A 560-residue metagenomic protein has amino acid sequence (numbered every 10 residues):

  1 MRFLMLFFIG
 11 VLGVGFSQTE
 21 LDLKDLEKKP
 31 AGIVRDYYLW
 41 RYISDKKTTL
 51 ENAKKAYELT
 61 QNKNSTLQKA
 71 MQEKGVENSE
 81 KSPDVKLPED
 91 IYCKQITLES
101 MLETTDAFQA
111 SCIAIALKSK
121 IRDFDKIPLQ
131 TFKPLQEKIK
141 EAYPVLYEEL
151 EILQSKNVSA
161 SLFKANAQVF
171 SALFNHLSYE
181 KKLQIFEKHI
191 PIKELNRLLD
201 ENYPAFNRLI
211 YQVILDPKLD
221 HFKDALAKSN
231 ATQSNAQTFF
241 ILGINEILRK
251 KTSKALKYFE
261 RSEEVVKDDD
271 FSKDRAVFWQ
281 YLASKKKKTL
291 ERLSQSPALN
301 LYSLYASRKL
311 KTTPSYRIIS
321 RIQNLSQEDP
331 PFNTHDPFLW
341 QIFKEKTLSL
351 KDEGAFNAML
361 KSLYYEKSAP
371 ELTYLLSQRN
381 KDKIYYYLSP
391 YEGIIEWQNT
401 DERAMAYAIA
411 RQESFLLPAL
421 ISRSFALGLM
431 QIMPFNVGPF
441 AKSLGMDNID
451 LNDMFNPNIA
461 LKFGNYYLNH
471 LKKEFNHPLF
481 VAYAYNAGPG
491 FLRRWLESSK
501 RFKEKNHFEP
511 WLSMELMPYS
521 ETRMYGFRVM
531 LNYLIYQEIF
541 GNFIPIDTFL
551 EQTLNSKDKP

Functional and structural regions predicted by a protein language model:
T19-E20, K29-Y37, D45-N52, L59-C112 (+12 more regions): Generic helix N-cap/helix-start motif at coil->alpha-helix transitions
V213-I214, E246, S284: Residue at a conserved register position within TPR or TPR-like alpha-solenoid repeats
E260-V265, Q295-A298: Amphipathic alpha-helical segments of tetratricopeptide repeats
F356-L416, N465: Export/targeting segments at the very N-terminus of extracytoplasmic proteins
M405-A406, R423-D447, I459-L468, G490-F491 (+2 more regions): Substrate-binding/active-site groove segments that recognize and process beta-1,4-linked N-acetyl-hexosamine
Y483-N542: Catalytic and substrate-binding regions of cell-wall glycan-acting enzymes that process beta-1,4-linked
